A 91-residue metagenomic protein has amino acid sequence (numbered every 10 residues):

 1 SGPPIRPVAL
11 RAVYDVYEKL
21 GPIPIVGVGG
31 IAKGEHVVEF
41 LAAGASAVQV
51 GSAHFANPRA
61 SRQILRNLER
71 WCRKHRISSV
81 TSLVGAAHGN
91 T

Functional and structural regions predicted by a protein language model:
S1-I23: Glycine/Thr-rich beta-alpha phosphate-binding loop at enzyme active sites
S1-I5, V26-G30, A53: Glycine- and other small-residue-rich loops at beta-strand/loop junctions that grip anionic moieties
R6, H36-V37: Hydrophobic, well-ordered beta-alpha structural blocks that scaffold small-molecule cofactor pockets
R6, R62, R66-T91: Extended, intrinsically disordered, low-complexity segments
R11, D15, A53, Q63 (+1 more regions): Alpha-helical scaffold segments in soluble metabolic enzymes
V16, F40, S79: Conserved, mostly hydrophobic/aromatic
Y17, I23-A32, Q49: Glycine-rich anion-binding loop/nest that anchors nucleotide
G30-I31, V37-Q63: Glycine-rich phosphate-binding active-site loops on the catalytic face of alpha/beta enzymes
